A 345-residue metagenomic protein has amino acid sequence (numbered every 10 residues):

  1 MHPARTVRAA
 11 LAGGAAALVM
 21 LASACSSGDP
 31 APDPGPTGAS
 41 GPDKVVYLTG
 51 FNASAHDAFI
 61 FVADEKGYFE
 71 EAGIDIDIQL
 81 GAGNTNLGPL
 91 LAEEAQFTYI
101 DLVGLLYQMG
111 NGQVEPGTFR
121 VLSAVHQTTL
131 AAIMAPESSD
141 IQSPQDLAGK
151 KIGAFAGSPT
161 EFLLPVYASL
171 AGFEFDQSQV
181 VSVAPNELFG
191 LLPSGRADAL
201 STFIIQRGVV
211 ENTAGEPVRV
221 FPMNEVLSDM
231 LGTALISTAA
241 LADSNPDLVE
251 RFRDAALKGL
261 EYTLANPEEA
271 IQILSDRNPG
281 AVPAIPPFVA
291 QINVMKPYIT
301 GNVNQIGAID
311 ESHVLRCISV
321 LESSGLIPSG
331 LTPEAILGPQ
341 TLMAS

Functional and structural regions predicted by a protein language model:
M1-G14: Bacterial N-terminal signal peptides that target proteins for export
L21-A24: C-terminal motif of bacterial Sec signal peptides marking the signal peptidase cleavage site
S26-D29: Bacterial signal peptide processing site
A31-E174, Q179-S182, F189, D198-I204 (+1 more regions): Short, glycine-/small- and polar/acidic-enriched structural segments that line small-molecule recognition paths
L102-V103, V181, E187-G280: Pocket-lining segment of extracytoplasmic ligand-binding domains
F175-S178, G280-Q291, P328-A335: Short, surface-exposed acidic
S244-S324: Secondary-structure end/capping motifs
V314-S345: Conserved C-terminal helix/tail region of periplasmic/extracytoplasmic solute-binding proteins
